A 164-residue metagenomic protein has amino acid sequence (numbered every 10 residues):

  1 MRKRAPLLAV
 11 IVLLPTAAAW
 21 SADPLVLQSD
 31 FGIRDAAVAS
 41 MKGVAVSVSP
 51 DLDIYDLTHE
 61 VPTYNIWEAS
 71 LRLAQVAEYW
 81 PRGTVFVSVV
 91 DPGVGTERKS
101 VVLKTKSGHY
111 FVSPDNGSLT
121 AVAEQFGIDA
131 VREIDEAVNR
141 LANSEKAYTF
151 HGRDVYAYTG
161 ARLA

Functional and structural regions predicted by a protein language model:
M1-L8: Bacterial N-terminal signal peptides that target proteins for export
L8-T16: Bacterial N-terminal signal peptides
W20-V90, V94-E97: N-terminal glycine-/serine-/threonine-rich phosphate-binding loop
Q28, V87-V90, K104, V112-P114 (+1 more regions): Short beta-strand segments
G95-G108, N116: Short Gly/Thr/Asp-enriched flexible loops that form oxyanion-binding sites at enzyme active sites
D115-N143: Class I SAM-dependent methyltransferase SAM-binding "motif I" and its flanking Rossmann-like core
N143-A164: Anionic-ligand-binding alpha/beta catalytic cores of soluble enzymes and soluble regulatory domains that recognize
